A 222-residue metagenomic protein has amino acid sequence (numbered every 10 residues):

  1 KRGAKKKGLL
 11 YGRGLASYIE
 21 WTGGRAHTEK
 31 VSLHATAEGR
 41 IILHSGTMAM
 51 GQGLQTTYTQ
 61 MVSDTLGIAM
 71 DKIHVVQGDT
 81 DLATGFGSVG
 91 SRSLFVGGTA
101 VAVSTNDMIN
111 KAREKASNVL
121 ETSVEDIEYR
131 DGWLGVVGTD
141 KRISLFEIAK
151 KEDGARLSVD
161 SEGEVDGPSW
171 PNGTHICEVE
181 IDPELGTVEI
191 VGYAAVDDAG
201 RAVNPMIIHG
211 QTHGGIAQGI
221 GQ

Functional and structural regions predicted by a protein language model:
K1-Q222: Cofactor-binding beta-sheet edge motifs in enzyme active sites
